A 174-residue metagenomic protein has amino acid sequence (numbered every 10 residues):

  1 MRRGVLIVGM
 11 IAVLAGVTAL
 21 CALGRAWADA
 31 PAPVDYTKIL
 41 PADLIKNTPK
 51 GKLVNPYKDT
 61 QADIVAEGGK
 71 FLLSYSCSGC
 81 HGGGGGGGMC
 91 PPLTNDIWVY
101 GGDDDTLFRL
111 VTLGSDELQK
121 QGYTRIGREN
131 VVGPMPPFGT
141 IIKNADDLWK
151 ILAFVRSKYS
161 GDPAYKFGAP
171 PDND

Functional and structural regions predicted by a protein language model:
M1-G4: Positively charged n-region of N-terminal signal peptides that target proteins for export
G9-A19: Bacterial N-terminal signal peptides
A22-A28: Boundary at the C-terminal end of the N-terminal hydrophobic targeting segment
P41-L73, Y165, D174: Electrostatic cytochrome c docking/interface patches
I64, D103-L107, D147: Stable alpha-helical elements in mature extracytoplasmic
G69, G82, G86-D116, P134-I142: Gly/Gly-Pro-rich "capping" loops immediately C-terminal to redox-active cysteine motifs in periplasmic/lumenal
K70-P92, L113-E129, S157-F167: Periplasmic/extracellular electron-transfer cofactor-ligation site, primarily the c-type cytochrome heme-c attachment
M135-P170: C-terminal capping alpha-helices of c-type cytochrome domains
